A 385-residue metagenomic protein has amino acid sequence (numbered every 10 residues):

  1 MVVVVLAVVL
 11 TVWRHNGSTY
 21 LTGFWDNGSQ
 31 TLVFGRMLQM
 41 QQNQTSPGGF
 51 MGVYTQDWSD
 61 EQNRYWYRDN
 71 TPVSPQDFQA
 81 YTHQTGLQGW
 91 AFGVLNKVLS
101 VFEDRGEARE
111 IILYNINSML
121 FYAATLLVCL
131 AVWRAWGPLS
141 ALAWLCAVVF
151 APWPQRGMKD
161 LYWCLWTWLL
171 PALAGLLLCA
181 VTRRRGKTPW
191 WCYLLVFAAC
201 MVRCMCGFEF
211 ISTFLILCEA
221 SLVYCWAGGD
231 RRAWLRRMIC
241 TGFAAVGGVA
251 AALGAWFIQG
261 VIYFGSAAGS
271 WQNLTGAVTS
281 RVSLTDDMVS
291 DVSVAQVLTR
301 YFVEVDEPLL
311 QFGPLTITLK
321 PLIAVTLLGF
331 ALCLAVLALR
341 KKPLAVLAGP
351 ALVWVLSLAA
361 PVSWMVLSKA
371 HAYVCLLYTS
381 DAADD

Functional and structural regions predicted by a protein language model:
N70-I111: Short hydrophobic/aromatic helix or loop-helix immediately within or flanking a transmembrane segment in polytopic
G106-Y114, W144-L170, C200-M201, M205: Aromatic- and kink-enriched transmembrane "portal" helix at the membrane-lumen/periplasm boundary that abuts
I112-L142: Transmembrane-helix motifs of polytopic, lipid-linked glycan transferases
A124-C129, V303, E307-A348: Hydrophobic, aromatic-rich transmembrane alpha-helices and their immediate juxtamembrane boundary segments
A143-W144, K342-Y373: Transmembrane alpha-helix segments characteristic of polytopic inner-membrane glycan-assembly/cell-envelope
W191-F210, F214, A244-G247: Membrane-interface alpha helices of multi-pass inner-membrane proteins
T241-T326: Membrane-lumen/periplasm interface segments of specific transmembrane helices in polyprenyl phosphate-linked
Y378-D385: Conserved small/polar residues in nucleotide/adenosyl-binding loops
